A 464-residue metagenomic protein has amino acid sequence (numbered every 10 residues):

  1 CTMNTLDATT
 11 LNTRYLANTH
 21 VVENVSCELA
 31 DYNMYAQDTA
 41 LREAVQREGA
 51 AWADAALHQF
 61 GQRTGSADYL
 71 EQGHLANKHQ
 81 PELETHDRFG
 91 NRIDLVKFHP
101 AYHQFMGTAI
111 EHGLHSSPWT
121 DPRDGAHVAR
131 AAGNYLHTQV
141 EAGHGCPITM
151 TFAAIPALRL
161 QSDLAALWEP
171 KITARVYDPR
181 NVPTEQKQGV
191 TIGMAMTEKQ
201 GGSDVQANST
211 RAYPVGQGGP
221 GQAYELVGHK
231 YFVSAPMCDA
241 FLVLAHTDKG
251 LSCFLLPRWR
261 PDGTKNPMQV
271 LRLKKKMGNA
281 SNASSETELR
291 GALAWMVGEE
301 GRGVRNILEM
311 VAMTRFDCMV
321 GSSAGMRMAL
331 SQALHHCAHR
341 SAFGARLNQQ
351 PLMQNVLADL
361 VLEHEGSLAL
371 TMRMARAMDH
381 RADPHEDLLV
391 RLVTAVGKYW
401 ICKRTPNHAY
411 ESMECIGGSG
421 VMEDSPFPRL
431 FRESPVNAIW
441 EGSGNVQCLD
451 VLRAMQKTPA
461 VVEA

Functional and structural regions predicted by a protein language model:
M3-R123, A142: Extended, charge-enriched "interface" segments that sit outside catalytic cores
L16-A17, A30, A36, A40 (+4 more regions): Alpha-helix capping/hinge segments and adjacent helical runs
A40-Q62, V128, G145-K171, M353-Q354 (+3 more regions): N-terminal leader/propeptide and maturation segments of large enzyme subunits in energy/redox metabolism and hydrolases
N91-P183, S234-A235, W440: Internal helix-loop-helix
S162-T210, P214, G219-Q222, M372-D387 (+3 more regions): Internal maturation/activation junctions in enzymes
G221-P267: A short core secondary-structure module
D262-T264, L271, A283-T314, S331-N348: A glycine-rich, basic-preceded beta-loop-alpha segment at the flavin cofactor/substrate interface of flavin-utilizing
R315-R381, V462-A464: Extended amphipathic alpha-helical segments enriched in small hydrophobics
